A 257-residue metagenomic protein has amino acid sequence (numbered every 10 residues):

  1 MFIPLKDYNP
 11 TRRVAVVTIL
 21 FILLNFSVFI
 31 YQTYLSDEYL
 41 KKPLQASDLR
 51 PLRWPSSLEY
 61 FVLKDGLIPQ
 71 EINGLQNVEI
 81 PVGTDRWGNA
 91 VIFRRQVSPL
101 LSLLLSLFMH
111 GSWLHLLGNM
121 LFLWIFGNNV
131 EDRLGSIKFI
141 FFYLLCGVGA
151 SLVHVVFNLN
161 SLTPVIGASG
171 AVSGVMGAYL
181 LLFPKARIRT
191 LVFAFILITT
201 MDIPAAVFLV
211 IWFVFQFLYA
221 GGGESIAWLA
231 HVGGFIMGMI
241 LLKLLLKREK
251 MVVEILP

Functional and structural regions predicted by a protein language model:
M1-P257: A detector for small-residue-rich transmembrane helices and their helix-helix packing motifs
